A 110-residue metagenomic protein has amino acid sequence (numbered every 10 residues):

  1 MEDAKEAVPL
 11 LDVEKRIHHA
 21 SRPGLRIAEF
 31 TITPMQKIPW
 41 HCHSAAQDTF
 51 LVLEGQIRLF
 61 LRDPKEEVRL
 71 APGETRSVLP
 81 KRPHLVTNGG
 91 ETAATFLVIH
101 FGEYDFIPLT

Functional and structural regions predicted by a protein language model:
M1-A28, P39-W40, A71, I107-T110: A short, N-terminal "cap"/entry segment at the start of jelly-roll beta-barrel domains of the cupin/DSBH fold
H19-R26, Q36-L51, D63-P64: A short beta-loop-beta micro-motif enriched in histidine and acidic residues
I32, S44-L59, I99: Short, conserved beta-strand element in jelly-roll/cupin
I32-P34, V52, L70, V78: Hydrophobic residues in beta-strands and at strand termini
P34-Q36, A45-A46, P64, R82-P83 (+2 more regions): A generic "binding-loop/recognition-motif" signal
K37-P39, G55-F60, T75, Y104: Short beta-strand segments in beta-sandwich/barrel cores
P64-P80: Short acidic-glycine-tyrosine-enriched beta hairpin
A71, P80-D105: Ligand-binding loop in jelly-roll beta-barrel domains
